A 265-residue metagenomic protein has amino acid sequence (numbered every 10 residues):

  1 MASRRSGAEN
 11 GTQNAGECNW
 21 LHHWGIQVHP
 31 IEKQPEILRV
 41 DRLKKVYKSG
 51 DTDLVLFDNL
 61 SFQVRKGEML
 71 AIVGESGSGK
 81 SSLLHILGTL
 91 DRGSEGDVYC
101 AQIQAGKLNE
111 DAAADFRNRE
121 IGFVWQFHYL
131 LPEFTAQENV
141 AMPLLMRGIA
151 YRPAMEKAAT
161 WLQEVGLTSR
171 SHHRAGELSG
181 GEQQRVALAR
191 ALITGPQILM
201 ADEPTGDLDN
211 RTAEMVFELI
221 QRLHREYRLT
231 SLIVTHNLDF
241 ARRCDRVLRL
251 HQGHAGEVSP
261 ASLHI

Functional and structural regions predicted by a protein language model:
A2-N14, C18-V46, G256-I265: ABC-family P-loop ATPase nucleotide-binding domain
I37-L38, L43-R243, V247-L250: ABC family nucleotide-binding domain
